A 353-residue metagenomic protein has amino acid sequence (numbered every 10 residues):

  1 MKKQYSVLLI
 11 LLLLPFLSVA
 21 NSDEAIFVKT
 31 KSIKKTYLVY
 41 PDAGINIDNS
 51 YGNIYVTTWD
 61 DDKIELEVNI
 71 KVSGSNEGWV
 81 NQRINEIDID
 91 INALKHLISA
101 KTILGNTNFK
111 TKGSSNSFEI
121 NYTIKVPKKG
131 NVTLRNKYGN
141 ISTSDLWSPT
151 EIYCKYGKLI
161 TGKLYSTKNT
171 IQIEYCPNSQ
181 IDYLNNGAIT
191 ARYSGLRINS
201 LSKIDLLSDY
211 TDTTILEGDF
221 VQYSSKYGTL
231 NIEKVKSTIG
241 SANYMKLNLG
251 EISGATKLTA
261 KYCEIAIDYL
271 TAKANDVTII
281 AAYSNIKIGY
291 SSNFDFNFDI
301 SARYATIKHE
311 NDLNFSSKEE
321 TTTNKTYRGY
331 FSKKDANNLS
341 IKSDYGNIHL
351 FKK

Functional and structural regions predicted by a protein language model:
M1-K353: Intrinsically disordered, low-complexity terminal regions
